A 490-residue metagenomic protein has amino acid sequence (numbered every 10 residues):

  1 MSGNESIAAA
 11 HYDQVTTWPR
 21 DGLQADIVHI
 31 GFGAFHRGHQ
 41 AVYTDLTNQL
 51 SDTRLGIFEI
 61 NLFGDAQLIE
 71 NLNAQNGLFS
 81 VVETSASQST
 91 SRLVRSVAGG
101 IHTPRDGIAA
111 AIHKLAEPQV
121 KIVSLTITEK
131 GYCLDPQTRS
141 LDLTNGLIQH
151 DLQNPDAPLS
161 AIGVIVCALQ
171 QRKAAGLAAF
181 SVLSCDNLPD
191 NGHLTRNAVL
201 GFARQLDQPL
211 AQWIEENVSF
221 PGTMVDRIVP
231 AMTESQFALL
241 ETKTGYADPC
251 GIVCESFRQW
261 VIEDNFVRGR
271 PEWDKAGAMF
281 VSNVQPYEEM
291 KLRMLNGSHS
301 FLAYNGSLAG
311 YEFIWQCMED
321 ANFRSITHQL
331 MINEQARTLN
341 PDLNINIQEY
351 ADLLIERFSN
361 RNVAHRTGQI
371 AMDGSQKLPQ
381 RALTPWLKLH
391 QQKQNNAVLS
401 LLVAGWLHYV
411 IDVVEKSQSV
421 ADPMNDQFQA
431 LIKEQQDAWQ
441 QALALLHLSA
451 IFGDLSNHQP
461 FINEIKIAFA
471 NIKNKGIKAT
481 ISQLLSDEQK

Functional and structural regions predicted by a protein language model:
M1-K490: Substrate/ligand-engaging "lid" and interaction regions
